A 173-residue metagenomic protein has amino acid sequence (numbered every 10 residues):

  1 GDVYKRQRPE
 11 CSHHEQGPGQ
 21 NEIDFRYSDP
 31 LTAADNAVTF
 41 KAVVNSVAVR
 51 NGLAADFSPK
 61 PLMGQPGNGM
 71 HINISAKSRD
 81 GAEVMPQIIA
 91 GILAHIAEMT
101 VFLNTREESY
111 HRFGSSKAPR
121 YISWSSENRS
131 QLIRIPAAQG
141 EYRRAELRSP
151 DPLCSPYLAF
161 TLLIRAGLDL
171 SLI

Functional and structural regions predicted by a protein language model:
G1-Y4: Short, small-residue-biased leader/transition segments that mark boundaries at the very start of proteins
R8-H14: Short, flexible active-site-proximal loops enriched in glycine and acidic residues
C11, R26-D29: Intrinsically disordered, low-complexity linker/loop segments enriched in Gly/Pro and charged/polar residues
H14-E15, P61: Residue-level "edge-of-site" marker
E15-I23: Short, conserved phosphate-binding/catalytic loop or strand-edge motifs used in phosphoryl-/nucleotidyl-transfer
E22-F25, N68-M70: Short secondary-structure transition/capping segments
L31-I173: Active-site capping/gating regions of soluble enzymes
